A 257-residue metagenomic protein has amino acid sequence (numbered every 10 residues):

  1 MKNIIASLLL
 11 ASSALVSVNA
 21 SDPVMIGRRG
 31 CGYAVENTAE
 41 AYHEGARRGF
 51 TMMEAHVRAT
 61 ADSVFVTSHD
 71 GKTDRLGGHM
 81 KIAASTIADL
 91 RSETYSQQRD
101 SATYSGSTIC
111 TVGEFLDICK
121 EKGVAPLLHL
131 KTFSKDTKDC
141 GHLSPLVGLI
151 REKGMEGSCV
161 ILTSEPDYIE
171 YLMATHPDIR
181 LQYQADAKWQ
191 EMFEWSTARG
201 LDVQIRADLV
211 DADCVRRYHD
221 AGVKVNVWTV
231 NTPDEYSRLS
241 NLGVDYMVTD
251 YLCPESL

Functional and structural regions predicted by a protein language model:
M1-P23: Bacterial Sec-dependent N-terminal signal peptides
S17-L257: Phosphate-group recognition and catalysis centered on beta-loop-alpha active-site segments
